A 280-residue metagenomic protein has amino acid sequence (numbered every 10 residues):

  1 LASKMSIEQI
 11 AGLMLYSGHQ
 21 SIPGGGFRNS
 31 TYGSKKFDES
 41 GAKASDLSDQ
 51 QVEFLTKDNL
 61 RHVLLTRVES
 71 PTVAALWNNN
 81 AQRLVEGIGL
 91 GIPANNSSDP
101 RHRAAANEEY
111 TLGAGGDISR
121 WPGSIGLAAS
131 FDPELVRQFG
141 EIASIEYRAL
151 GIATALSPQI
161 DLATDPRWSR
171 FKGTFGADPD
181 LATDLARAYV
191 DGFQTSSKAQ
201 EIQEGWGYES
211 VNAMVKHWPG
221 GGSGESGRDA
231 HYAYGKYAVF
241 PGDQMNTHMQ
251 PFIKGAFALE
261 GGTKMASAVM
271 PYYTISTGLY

Functional and structural regions predicted by a protein language model:
L1-Y280: Glycoside hydrolase catalytic-domain context in secreted enzymes
